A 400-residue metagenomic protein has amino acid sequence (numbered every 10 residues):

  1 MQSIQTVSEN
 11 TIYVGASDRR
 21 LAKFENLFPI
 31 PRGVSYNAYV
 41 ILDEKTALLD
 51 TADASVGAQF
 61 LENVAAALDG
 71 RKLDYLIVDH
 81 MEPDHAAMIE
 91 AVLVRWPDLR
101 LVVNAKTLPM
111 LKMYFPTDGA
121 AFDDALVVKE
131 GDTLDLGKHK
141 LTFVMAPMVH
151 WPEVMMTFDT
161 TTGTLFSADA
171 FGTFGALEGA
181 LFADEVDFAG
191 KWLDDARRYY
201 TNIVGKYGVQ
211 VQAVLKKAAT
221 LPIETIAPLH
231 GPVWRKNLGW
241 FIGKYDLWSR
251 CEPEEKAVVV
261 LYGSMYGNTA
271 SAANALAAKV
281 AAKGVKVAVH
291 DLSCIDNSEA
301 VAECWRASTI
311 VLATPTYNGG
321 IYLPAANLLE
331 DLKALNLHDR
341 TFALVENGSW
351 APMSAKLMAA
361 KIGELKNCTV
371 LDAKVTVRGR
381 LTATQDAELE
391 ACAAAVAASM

Functional and structural regions predicted by a protein language model:
I4-A66, M156-D159, G163-S167, T269: Conserved beta-strand hairpin/beta-sheet module of binuclear metal-dependent hydrolase folds, prominently
Q5-E9, V102-V154, Q210-A213: Metallo-beta-lactamase
E44, S55-V102: Active-site metal-binding motif and surrounding structural segment of the metallo-beta-lactamase
K45-A47, Y75, H139, G163-F166 (+4 more regions): Structural motif
L49-T51, L73-M81, L101-N104, L165-D169 (+1 more regions): Active-site neighborhood of phospho(di)ester-bond hydrolases with catalytic His/Asp-centered motifs
M88, D296-A300: Short acidic active-site motifs
H150-V154, T162, A170-G205, S249-P253: Active-site-proximal loop/helix segment associated with metal-binding centers of metalloenzymes
L177, F188-I226, H230-V233, A275-H290 (+1 more regions): FMN-binding flavodoxin-like domain, especially the glycine-rich phosphate-binding loop
